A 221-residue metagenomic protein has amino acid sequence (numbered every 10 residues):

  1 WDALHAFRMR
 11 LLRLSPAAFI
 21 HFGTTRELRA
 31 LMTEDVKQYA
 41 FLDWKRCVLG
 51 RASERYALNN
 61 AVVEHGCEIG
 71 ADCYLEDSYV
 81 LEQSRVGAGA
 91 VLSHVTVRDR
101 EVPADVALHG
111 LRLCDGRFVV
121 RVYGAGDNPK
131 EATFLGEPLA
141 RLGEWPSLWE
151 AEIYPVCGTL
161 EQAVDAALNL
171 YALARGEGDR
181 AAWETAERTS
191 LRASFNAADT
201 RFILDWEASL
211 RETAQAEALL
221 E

Functional and structural regions predicted by a protein language model:
W1-E221: Left-handed beta-helix
